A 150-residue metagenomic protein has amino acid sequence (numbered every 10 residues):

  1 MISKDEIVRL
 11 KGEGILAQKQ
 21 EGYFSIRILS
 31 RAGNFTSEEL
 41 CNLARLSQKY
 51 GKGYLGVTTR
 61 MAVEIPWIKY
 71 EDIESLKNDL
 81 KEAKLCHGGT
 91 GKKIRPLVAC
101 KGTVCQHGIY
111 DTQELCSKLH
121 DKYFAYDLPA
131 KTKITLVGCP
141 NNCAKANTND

Functional and structural regions predicted by a protein language model:
M1-F24, F35-E38: Intrinsically disordered, low-complexity polar/charged tails and linkers
I2, I26-D150: Small-residue-enriched alpha-helical segments and adjacent helix-cap loops that form tight helix-helix packing
